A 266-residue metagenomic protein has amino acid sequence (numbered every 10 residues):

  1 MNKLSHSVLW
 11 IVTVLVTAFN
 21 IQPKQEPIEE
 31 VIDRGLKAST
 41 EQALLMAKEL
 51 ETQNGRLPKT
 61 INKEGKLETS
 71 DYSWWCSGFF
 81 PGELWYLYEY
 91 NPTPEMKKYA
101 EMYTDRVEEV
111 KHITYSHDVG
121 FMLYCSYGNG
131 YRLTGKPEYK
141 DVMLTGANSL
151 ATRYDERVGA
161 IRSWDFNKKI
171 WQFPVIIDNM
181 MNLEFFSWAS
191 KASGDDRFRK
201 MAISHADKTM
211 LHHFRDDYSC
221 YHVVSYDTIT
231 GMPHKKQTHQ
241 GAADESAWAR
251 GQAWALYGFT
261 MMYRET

Functional and structural regions predicted by a protein language model:
M1-P27: Bacterial Sec-dependent N-terminal signal peptides
K24-T266: Glycan-recognition and catalytic cores of secretory/periplasmic carbohydrate-active enzymes
